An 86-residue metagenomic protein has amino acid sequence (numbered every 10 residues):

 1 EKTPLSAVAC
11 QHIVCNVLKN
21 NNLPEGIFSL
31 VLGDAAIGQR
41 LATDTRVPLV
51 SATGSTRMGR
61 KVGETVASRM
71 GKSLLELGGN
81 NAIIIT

Functional and structural regions predicted by a protein language model:
E1-V14: Substrate-binding/gating loop at the entrance of the active-site cleft, primarily in PLP-dependent aminotransferase-like
T3, L18-T86: Conserved NAD(P)+-binding/catalytic subdomain of aldehyde/semialdehyde dehydrogenases
